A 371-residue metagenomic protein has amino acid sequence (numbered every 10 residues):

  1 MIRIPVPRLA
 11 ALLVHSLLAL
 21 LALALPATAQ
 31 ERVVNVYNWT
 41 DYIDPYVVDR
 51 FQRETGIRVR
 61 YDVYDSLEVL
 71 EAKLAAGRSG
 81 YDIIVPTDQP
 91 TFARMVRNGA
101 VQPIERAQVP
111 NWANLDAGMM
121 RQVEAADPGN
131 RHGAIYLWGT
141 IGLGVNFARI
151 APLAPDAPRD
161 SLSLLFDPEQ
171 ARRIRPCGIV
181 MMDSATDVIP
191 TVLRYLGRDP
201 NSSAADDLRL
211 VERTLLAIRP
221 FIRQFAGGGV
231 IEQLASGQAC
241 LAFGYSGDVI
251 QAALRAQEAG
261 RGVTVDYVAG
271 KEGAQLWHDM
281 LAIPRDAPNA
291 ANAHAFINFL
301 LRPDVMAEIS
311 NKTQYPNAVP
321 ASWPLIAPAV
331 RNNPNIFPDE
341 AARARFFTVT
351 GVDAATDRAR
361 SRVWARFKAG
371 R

Functional and structural regions predicted by a protein language model:
Q30-M95: Early extracytoplasmic/lumenal segment of secretory-pathway proteins
Y81-P86, R223, C240-Y245: Paired acidic/hydrophobic, glycine-rich loop segments that form the ligand-binding mouth/hinge of periplasmic-binding
T87-F221, G228-A235: Extracytoplasmic ligand-binding site segments that recognize negatively charged/polar headgroups
P90-R94, L241-G262: A ligand-binding cleft/hinge motif common to bilobed small-molecule-binding domains
G144-R149, R194-G197, W277-N289, E308: A bilobed periplasmic-binding-protein/Venus flytrap-type ligand-binding module shared by bacterial periplasmic
L208-A217, R223, R261-R285, R331: Periplasmic-binding protein-like
P284-R345: Mature extracytoplasmic/periplasmic domains
E340-R371: Conserved C-terminal helix/tail region of periplasmic/extracytoplasmic solute-binding proteins
